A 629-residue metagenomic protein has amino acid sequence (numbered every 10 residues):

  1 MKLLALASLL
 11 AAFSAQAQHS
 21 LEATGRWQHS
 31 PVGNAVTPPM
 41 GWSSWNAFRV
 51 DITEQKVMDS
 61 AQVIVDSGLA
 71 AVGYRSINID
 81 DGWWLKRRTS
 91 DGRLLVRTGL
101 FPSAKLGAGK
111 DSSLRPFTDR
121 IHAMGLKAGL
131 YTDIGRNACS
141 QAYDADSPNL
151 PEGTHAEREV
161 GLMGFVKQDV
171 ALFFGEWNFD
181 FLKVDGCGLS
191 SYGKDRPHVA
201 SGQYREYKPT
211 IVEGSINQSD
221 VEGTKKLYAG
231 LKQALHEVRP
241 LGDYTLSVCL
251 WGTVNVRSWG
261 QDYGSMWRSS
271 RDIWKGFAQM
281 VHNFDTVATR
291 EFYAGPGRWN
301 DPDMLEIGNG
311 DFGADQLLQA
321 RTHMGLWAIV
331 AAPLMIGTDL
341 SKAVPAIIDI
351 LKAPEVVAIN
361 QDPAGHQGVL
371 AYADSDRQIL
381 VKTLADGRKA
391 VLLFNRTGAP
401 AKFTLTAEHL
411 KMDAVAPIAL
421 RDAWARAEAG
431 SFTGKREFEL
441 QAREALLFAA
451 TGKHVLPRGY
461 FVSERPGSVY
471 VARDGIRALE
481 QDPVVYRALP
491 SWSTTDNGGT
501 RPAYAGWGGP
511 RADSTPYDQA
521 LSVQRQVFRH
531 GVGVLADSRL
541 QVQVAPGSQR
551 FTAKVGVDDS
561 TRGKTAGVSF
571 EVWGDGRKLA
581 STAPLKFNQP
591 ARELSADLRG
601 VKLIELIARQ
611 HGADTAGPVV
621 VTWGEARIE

Functional and structural regions predicted by a protein language model:
Q18-E54, V63, T210-S215: N-terminal module-boundary/linker segments of secreted carbohydrate-active enzymes
P38-S44, G73-D80, K127-T132, D180-D185 (+6 more regions): Structural recognition of the beta-strand scaffold that forms the well-ordered cores of secreted hydrolase catalytic
S60, I64-P209: Aromatic-lined carbohydrate-binding/catalytic grooves of carbohydrate-active enzymes
L126-Q141, R158, D220, T224-N255: Aromatic-lined carbohydrate-recognition surfaces of secreted/lumenal glycan-active proteins
H236-D339: Glycan-recognition surfaces
R321, W327-V330, M335-G337, A373-M412: Carbohydrate-binding surface patches
S431-L456: C-terminal beta-strand-rich structural cap/linker in extracellular carbohydrate-active enzymes
K453-E629: Gly-Asp-aromatic-enriched flexible segments
